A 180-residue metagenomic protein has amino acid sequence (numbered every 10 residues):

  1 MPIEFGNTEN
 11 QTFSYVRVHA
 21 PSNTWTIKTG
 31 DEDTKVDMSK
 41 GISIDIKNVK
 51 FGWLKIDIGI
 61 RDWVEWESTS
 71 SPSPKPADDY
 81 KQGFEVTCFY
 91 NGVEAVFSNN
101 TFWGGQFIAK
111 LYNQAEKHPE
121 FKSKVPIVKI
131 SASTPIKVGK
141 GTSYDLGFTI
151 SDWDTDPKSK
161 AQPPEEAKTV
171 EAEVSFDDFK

Functional and structural regions predicted by a protein language model:
M1-V96, K137-D145, T149-S159, F176: OB-fold ssDNA-binding interfaces and closely related basic DNA-contact patches used across DNA replication/repair
N7-T8, A109-N113, I127-A132: Short amphipathic alpha-helical surface micro-motifs
S39-K40, K47, K110-N113, K117-K122 (+1 more regions): Polar/charged alpha-helical tracts
I56-W66, F102-F107, F121-I127: Short linear motifs at secondary-structure transitions and domain/linker junctions
G59, Y112, A161-P163: Surface-exposed beta-strand edges and their flanking turn/coil or helix-capping segments
N91-F121, I136: Acidic, glycine-rich flexible loop segments
E116-K180: Long, compositionally biased interface segments
